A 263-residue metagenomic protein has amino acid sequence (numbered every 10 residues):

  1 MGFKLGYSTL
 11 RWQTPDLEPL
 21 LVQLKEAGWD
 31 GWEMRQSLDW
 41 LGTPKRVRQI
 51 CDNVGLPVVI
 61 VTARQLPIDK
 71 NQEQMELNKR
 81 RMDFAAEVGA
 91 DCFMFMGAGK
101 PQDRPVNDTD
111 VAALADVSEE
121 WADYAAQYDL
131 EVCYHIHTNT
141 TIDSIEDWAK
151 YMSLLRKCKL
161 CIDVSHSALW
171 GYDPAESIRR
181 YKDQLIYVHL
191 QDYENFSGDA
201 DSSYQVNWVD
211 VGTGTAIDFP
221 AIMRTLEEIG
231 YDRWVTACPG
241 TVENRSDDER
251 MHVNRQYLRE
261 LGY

Functional and structural regions predicted by a protein language model:
M1-S8, V59-Q65, A98-K100, S197: N-terminal small/glycine-rich loop or linker at the start of catalytic domains across soluble metabolic enzymes
M1-T9, Q13-G28, V54, G89 (+2 more regions): Histidine-acidic metal/acid-base catalytic patches
G6-S8, G31-R35, V132-I136, C161-D163: Short catalytic-loop micro-motif centered on adjacent basic/acidic residues
L10-D16, M34-R46, Q65-M75, P101-P105 (+4 more regions): Acidic-and-aromatic substrate-binding clefts and catalytic sites of carbohydrate-active enzymes
E18, K70-L160, D248-E249: Active-site acidic/histidine proton-transfer and metal-coordination neighborhood in alpha/beta enzyme cores
E33, I60, M94, C133 (+3 more regions): Conserved beta-strand positions in the central sheet of alpha/beta enzyme cores
R48-R64, A115-A125, L154-L155, I217-F219: Alpha-helix-loop-beta-strand connector modules within alpha/beta enzyme cores
L66-P67, E73-F84, C92-F93, S202-V209 (+2 more regions): Ligand-binding grooves and catalytic loops that recognize ribose/phosphate and carbohydrate rings, and esterified lipid
